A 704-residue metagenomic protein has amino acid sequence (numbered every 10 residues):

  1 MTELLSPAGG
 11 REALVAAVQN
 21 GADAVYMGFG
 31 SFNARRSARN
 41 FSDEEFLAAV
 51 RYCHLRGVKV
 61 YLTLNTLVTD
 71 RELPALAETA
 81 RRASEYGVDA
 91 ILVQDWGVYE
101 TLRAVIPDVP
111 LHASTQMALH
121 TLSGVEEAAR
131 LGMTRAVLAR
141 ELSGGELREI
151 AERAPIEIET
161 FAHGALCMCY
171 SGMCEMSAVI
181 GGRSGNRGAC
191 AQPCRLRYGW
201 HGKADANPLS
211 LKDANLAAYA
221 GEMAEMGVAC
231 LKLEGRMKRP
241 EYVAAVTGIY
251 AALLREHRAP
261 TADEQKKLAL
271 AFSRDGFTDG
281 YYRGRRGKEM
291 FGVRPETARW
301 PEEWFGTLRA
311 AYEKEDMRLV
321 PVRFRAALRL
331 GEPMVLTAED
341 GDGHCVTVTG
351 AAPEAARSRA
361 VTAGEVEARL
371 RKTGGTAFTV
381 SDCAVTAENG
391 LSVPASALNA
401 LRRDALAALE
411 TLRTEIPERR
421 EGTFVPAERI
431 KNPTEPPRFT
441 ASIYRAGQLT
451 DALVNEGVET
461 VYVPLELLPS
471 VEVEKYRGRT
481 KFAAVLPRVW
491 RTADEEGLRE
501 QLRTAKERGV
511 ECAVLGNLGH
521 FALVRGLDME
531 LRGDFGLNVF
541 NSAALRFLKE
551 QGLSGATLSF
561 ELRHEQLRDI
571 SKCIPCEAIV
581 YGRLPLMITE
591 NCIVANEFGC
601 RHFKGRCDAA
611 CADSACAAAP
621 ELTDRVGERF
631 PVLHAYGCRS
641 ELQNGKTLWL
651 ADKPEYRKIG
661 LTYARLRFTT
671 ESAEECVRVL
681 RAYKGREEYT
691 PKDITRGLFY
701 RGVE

Functional and structural regions predicted by a protein language model:
M1-N20, A24-A34, L47-V50, R56-S84 (+5 more regions): Surface-exposed amphipathic alpha-helical tracts and adjacent flexible/coil segments at the periphery of soluble enzymes
A34-N40: Short glycine-enriched, charge-decorated loop/helix-capping segments at active-site entrances that position
F41-F46: Glycine-rich, highly charged phosphate/nucleotide-binding loops
M117-T121: Conserved phosphate-binding/catalytic loop of the ribokinase/pfkB sugar-kinase fold
